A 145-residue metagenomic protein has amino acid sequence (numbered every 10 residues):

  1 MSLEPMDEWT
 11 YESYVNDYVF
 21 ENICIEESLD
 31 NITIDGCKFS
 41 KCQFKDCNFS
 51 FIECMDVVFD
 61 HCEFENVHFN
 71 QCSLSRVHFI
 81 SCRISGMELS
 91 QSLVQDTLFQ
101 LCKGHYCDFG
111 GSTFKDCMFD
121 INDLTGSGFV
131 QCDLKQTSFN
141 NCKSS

Functional and structural regions predicted by a protein language model:
M1-S145: Tandem repeat scaffolds
